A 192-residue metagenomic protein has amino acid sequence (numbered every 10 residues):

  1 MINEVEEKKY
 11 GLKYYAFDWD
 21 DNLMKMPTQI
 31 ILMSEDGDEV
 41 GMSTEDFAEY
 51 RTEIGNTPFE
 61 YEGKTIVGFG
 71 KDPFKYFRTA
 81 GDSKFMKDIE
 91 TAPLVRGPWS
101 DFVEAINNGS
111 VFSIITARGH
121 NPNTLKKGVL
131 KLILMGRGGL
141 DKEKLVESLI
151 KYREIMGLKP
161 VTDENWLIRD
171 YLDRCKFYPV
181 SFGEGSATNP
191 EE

Functional and structural regions predicted by a protein language model:
N3, K8-S181: Alpha-helical substrate-recognition element adjacent to the catalytic core
E184-T188: Active-site-proximal specificity loops/subdomain of glycosyltransferases
E191-E192: Nuclease catalytic cores that cleave nucleic-acid phosphodiester bonds, predominantly acidic two-metal-ion
